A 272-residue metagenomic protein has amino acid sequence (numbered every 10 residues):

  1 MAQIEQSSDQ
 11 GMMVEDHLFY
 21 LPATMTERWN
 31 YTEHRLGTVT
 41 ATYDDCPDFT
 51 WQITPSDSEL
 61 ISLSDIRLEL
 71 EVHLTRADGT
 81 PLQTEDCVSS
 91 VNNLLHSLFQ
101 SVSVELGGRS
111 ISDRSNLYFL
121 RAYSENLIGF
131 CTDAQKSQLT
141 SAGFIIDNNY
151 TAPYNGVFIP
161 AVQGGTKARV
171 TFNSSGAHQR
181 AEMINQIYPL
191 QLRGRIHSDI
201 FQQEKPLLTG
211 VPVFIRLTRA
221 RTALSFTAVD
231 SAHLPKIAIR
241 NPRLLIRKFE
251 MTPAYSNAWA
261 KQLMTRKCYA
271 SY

Functional and structural regions predicted by a protein language model:
M1-Y272: Short, low-complexity Pro/Thr/Gly
